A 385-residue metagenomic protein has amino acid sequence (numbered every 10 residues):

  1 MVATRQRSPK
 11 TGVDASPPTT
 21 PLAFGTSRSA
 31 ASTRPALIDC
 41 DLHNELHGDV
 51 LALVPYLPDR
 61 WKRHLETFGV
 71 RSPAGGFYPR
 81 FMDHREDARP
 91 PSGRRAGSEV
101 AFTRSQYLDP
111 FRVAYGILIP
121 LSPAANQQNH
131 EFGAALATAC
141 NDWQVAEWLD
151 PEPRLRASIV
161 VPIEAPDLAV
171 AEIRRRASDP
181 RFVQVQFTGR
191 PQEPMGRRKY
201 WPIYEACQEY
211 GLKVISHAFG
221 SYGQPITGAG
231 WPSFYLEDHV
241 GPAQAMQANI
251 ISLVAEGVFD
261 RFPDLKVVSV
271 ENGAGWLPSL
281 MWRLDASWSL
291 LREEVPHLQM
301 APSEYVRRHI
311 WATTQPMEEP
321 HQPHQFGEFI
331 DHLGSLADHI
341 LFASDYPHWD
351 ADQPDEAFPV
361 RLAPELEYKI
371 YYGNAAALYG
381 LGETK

Functional and structural regions predicted by a protein language model:
V2-L37, V50-P110, A114-Y115, D142 (+9 more regions): Mid-to-C-terminal alpha-helical segments outside catalytic/metal-binding sites
A3-T4, W148-R156, V161, D167 (+2 more regions): Catalytic pocket-lining loop regions of alpha/beta-barrel enzymes, especially the amidohydrolase/enolase/GH5 lineages
A36, H43-N44: Di-metal (Zn2+ and/or Mg2+/Mn2+) metal-binding site signature of metallo-dependent hydrolases with the MBL/beta-CASP
I38-C40, S216, V270, A343-S344: Active-site flanking residues adjacent to catalytic metal/cofactor-binding acidic residues
E45-G48, G116-L118, A124-H130, P166-A169 (+5 more regions): Short catalytic/ligand-binding loop motif for oxyanion handling, primarily in non-cytosolic enzymes, centered on
E86-S92, S105-H130, R154-V160, V183-F187: Divalent metal-dependent hydrolysis catalytic cores, especially in the metallo-beta-lactamase
H130, W282-D285, P359: A short secondary-structure junction motif
E131, A135-E147: Active-site-proximal gating segment of KS-fold condensing enzymes and close homologs
